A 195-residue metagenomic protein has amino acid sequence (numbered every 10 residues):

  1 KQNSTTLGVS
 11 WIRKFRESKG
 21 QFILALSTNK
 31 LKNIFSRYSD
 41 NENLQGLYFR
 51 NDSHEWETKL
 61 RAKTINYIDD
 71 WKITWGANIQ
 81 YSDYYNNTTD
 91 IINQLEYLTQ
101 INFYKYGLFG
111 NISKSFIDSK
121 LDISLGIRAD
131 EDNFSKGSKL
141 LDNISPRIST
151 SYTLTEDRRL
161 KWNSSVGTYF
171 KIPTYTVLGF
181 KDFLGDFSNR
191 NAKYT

Functional and structural regions predicted by a protein language model:
Q2-G137: Face-selective signature of the C-terminal outer-membrane beta-barrel domain
K32-I34, Y85, S138, Y152 (+1 more regions): Surface-exposed extracellular loop regions of Gram-negative outer-membrane beta-barrel proteins, predominantly
L47, T99, R147-S151, D186-R190: Short alpha-helical linear motifs
T58, I144, Y175: Short clusters of hydrophobic/aromatic residues that line enzyme substrate/ligand-binding pockets
W71, L121, D142-I144, L160: Bacterial Sec-dependent N-terminal signal peptides
I91-N93, D142, F180-D182: Glycine-rich, phosphate-binding/catalytic loops in enzymes
L108-K114, N143-T153: Feature captures outer-membrane beta-barrel proteins of Gram-negative bacteria and organelles
